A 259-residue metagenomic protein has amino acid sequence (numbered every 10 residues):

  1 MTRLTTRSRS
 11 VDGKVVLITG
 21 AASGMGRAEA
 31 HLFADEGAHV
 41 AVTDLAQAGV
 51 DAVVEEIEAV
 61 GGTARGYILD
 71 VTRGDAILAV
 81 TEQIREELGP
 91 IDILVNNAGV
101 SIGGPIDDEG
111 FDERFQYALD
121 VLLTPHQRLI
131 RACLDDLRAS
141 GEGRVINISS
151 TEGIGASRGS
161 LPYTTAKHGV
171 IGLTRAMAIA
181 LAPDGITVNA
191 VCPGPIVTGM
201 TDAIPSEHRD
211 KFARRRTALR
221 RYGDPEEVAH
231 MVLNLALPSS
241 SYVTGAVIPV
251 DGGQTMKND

Functional and structural regions predicted by a protein language model:
T2-R7, G155, T244-D259: Short C-terminal tail/terminal secondary-structure segment of NAD(P)H-dependent dehydrogenase/reductase domains
R7, R128, A190, F212-S239 (+2 more regions): C-terminal helical subdomain
R9-A41: Canonical Rossmann dinucleotide-binding motif of NAD(H)/NADP(H)-dependent dehydrogenases/reductases, specifically
L78, S101-Q116, G159-P162, D202-I204: Conserved mid-core segment of classical short-chain dehydrogenase/reductases
V100, F111-I130, I146, V170 (+1 more regions): Catalytic Tyr-X3-Lys loop
I130, A166, T174: Active-site helix of classical SDR
D135, I179-P183, S241: Alpha-helical segment proximal to the catalytic Tyr-Lys
S150: Residue(s) in the substrate-gating loop at a strand-loop-helix junction that position the organic substrate next
